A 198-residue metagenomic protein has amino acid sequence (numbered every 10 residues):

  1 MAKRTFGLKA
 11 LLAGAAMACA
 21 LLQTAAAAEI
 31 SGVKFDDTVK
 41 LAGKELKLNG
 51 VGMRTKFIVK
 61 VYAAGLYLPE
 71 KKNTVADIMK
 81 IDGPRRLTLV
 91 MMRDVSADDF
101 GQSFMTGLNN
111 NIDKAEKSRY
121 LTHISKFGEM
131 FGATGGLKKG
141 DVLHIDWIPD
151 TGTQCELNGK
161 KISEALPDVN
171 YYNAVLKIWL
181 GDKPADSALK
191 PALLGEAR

Functional and structural regions predicted by a protein language model:
A2-L12: Bacterial N-terminal signal peptides that target proteins for export
L12-A20: Bacterial N-terminal signal peptides
L21-A27: Sec/Tat signal peptide C-region and signal peptidase I cleavage site
A27-I81: N-terminal secretory signal peptides
K72-D150: Mid-length scaffold segments of soluble, non-membrane domains
L157-K160: Short strand-turn-strand beta-turns centered on an Asx-Gly dipeptide
I162-L189: Flexible glycine-rich active-site/ligand-binding loops centered on an Asp-His dyad
S187-R198: Cysteine/selenocysteine-centered motifs that mediate thiol-based redox chemistry or coordinate metal-sulfur cofactors
